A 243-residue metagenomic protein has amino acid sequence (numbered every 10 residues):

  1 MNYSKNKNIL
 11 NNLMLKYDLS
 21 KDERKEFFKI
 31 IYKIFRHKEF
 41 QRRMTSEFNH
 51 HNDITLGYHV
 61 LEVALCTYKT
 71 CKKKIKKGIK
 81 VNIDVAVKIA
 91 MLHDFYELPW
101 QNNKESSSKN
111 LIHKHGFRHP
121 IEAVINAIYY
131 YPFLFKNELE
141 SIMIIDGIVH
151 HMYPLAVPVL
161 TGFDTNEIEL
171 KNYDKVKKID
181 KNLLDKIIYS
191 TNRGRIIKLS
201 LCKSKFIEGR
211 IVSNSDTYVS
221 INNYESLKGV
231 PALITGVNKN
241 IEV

Functional and structural regions predicted by a protein language model:
M1-I30, H51-A86, L92-V243: Divalent metal-dependent phosphate-bond-processing catalytic cores, especially two-metal-ion Mg2+/Mn2+ enzymes that act
R24-S46: Short alpha-helical hairpin
